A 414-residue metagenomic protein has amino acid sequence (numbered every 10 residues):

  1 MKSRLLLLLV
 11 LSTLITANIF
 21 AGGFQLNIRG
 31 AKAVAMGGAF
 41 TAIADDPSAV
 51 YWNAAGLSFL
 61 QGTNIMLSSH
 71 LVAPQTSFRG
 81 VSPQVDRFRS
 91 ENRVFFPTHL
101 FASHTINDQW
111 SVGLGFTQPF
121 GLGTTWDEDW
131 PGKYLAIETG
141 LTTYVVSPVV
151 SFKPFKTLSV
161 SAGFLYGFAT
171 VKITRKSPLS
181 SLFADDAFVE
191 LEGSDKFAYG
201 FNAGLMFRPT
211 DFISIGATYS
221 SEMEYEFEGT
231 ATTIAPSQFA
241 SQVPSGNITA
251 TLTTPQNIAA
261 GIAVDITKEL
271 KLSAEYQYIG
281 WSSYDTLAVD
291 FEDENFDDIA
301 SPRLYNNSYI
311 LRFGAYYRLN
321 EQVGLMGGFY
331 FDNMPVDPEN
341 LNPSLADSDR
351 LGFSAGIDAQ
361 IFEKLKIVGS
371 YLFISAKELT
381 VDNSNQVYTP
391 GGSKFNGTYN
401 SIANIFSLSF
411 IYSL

Functional and structural regions predicted by a protein language model:
M1-K2: N-terminal secretory signal peptides that target proteins for export/translocation
L5-I15: Sec-dependent N-terminal signal peptides
I15-A21: Sec/Tat signal peptide C-region and signal peptidase I cleavage site
G22-F40, G62, F78-R87, V94-L414: Outer-membrane beta-barrel porins/channels
G38-T41, N64-A73: Short strand-turn segments of transmembrane beta-barrel domains in outer membranes, especially the first one or two
S48-V50: Short gly/ser/thr-rich secondary-structure transition/capping motifs
G56-L57, L71-Q75: Short active-site-proximal "capping" loops at secondary-structure junctions
